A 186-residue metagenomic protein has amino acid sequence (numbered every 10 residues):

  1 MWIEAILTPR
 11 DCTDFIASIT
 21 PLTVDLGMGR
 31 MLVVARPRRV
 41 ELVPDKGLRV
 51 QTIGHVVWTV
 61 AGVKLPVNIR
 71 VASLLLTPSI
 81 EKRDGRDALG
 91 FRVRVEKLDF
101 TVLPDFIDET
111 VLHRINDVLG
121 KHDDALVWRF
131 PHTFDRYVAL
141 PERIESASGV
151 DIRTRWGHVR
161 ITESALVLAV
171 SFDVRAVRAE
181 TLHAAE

Functional and structural regions predicted by a protein language model:
M1-E186: Extracellular/lumenal and peripheral-membrane lipid-interaction modules
